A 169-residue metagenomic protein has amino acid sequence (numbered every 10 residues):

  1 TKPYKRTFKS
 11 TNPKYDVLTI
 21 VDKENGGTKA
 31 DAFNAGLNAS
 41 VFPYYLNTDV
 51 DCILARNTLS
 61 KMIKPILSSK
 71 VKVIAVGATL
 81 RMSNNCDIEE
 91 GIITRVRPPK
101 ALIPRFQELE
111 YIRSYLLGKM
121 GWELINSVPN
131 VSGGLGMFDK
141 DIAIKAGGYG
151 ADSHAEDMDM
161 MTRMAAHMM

Functional and structural regions predicted by a protein language model:
K2-D16, D22-N34, N38, R56-H154 (+1 more regions): Long helical/loop segments within the catalytic core of UDP-sugar-dependent glycosyltransferases, especially the large
Y45: Short aromatic/hydrophobic "clamp" motif used to bind/position activated sugar donors
T48-V50: Catalytic metal- and UDP-sugar-binding loop of GT-A-like glycosyltransferases, i.e., residues flanking the conserved
I53: Short acidic, S/G/P-rich loop/turn micro-motifs used as interaction or catalytic elements
H154-M160: Acidic donor-binding loop at a coil-to-helix junction in glycosyltransferase catalytic cores that engages
H167-M169: Short, intrinsically disordered, charge-balanced linker/junction segments flanking boundaries in proteins
